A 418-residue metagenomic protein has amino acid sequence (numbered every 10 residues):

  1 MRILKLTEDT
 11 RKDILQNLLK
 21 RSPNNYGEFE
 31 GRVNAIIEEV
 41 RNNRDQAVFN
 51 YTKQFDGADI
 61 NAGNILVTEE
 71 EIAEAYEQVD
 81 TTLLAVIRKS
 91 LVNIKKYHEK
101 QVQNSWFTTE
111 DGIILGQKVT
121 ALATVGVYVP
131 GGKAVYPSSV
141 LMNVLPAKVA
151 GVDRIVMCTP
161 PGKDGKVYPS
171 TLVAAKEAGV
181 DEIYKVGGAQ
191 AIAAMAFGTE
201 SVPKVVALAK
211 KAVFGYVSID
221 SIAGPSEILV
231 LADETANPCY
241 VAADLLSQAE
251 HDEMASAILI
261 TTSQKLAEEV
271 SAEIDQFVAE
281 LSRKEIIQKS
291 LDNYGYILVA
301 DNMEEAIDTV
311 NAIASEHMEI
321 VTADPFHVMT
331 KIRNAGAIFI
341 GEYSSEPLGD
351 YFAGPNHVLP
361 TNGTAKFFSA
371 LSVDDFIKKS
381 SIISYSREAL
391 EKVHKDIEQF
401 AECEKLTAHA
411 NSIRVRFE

Functional and structural regions predicted by a protein language model:
M1-A123: N-terminal Rossmann-like NAD(P)+-binding subdomain of aldehyde/semialdehyde dehydrogenases
T108-V173: Conserved small-residue-rich beta-alpha loop and adjacent elements that most often cradle the phosphate/pyrophosphate
M142-D153, K176-A178, A196-V202, K211-G215 (+1 more regions): Alpha-helix C-terminal capping segments
D153-K163, A257-Q264, G341: Short internal beta-strands
V180-S256: Conserved NAD(P)+-binding/catalytic subdomain of aldehyde/semialdehyde dehydrogenases
I222-E304, D308: ALDH superfamily catalytic-core signature
N311-E418: C-terminal core of ALDH-fold dehydrogenases
